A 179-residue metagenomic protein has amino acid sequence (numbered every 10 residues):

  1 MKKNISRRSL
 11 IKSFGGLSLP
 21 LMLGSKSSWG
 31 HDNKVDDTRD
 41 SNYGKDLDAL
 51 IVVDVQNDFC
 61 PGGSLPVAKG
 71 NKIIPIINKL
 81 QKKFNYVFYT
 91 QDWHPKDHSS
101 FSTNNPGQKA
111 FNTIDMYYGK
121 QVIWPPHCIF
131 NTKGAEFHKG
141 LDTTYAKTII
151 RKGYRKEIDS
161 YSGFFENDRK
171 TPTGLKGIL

Functional and structural regions predicted by a protein language model:
M1, K83-N85, R169, I178: Non-transmembrane, interaction-prone segments in cytosolic or luminal domains
M1-K2, S64: Short N-terminal micro-motifs specific to bacterial/archaeal maturation and metal-cluster initiation sites
K2-N4, S9-G30: N-terminal export signals
I5, T132, K170-T173: Short coil/turn linker and secondary-structure boundary residues
S6, H138, G174-G177: Secondary-structure junction/capping motif
H31-F165: Active-site acidic carboxylates
E157-L179: Alpha-helical scaffold elements lining the catalytic groove of polysaccharide deacetylases
